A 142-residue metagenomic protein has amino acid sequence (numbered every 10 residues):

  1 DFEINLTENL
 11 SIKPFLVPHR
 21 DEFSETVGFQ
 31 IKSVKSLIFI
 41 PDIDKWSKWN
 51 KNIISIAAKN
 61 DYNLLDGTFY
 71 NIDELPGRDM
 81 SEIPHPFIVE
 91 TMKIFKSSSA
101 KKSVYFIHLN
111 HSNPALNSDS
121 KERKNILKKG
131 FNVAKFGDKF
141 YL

Functional and structural regions predicted by a protein language model:
D1-I56, F136-L142: Core dinuclear metal-dependent hydrolase active-site scaffold
D44-D138: Cap/insert and terminal regions of metallo-dependent hydrolase folds
